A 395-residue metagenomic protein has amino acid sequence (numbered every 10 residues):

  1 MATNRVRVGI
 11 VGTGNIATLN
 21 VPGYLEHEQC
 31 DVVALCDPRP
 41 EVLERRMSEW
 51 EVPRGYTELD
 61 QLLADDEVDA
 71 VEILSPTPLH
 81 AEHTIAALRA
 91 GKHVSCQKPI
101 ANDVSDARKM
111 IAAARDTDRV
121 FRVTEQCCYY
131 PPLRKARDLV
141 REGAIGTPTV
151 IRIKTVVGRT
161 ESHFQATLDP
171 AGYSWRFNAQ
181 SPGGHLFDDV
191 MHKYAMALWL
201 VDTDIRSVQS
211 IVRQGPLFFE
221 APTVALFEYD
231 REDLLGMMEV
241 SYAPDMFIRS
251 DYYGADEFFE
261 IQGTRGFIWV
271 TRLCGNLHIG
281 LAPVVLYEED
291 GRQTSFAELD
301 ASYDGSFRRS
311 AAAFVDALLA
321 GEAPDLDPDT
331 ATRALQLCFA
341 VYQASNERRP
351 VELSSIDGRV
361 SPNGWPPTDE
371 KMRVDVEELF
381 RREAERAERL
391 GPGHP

Functional and structural regions predicted by a protein language model:
M1-W50, G391-P395: N-terminal Rossmann-like dinucleotide-binding module
R5-R7, V150, L235: Residues that mark the start of a beta-strand
N20, E41, W50-A113: Beta-loop-alpha module in the N-terminal Rossmann-like domain of NAD(P)-dependent dehydrogenases, especially those
D31-V33, Q293-L299, A317-R333: Glycine- and charged-residue-rich phosphate/anionic-cofactor binding loop of Rossmann-like
C96, F121-V123, R152, V270: Hydrophobic residues in well-ordered beta-strands that form the structural core
V120, C127-L217, R348: Predominantly a Rossmann-like dinucleotide-binding segment in NAD(P)-dependent oxidoreductases
D188, Y194-N276, A301-D304, R308-A320 (+2 more regions): Contiguous beta-strand/loop segments that form the cofactor/metal-binding neighborhood of enzyme cores
